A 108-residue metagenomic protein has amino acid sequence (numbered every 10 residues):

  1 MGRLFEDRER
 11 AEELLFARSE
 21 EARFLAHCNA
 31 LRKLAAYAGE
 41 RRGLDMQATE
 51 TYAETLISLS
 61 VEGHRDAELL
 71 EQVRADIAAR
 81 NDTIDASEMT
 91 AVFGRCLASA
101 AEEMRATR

Functional and structural regions predicted by a protein language model:
M1-R108: A charge-rich, low-complexity, intrinsically flexible signal that marks solvent-exposed coils, linkers, repeats
